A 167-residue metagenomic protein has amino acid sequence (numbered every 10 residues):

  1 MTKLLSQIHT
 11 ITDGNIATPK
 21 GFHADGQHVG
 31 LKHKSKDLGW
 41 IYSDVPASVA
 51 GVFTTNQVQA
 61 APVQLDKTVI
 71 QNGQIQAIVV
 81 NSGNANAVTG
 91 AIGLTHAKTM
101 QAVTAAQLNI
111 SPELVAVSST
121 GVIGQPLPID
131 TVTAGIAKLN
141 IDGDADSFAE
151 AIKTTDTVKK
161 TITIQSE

Functional and structural regions predicted by a protein language model:
M1-T54: N-terminal amphipathic/basic leader segments beginning at the initiator methionine
D25-L31, G51-T54, D66-I70, I152-T154 (+1 more regions): A generic local secondary-structure boundary/capping motif
I41-Q74: Active-site-flanking structural segment that lines cofactor/substrate pockets
I41-Y42, V79-N81, S118, Q165: Short beta-strand segments
V45, T68, G83-A85, T120-V122: Short, ordered loop/turn segments at secondary-structure junctions
N72, A87-G90, K160-T161: Short glycine/serine/threonine-rich phosphate/pyrophosphate-binding segments that cradle anionic phosphate groups
V79-L108: Alpha-helical support elements that line or immediately flank enzyme active sites and cofactor-binding pockets
K98-T99, V103-E167: Glycine-rich, mobile lid/loop segments that gate access to catalytic sites or pores
